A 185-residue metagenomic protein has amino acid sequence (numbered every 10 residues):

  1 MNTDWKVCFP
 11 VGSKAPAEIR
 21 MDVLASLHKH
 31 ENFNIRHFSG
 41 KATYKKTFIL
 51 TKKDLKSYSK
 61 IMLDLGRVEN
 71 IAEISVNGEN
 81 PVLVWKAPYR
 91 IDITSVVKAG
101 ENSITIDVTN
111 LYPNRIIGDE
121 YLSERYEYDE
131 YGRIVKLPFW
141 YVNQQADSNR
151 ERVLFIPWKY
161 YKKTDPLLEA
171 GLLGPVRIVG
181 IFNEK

Functional and structural regions predicted by a protein language model:
M1, Y44, N70, A87 (+1 more regions): Residues that flank catalytic or metal-binding motifs in active/ligand-binding sites
M1-S39, A99-K185: An acidic-aromatic loop/edge-strand motif
N2, K41-T43, Y58, K86 (+1 more regions): A general secondary-structure signal for short beta-strands and their flanking turns/coil in non-transmembrane regions
E31-N34, V76, N80: Flexible, membrane-facing loop/turn or short amphipathic-helix motifs that contact lipid bilayers or gate lipid-binding
F38-K52, Y89-I91: Short beta-strands within extracellular/lumenal beta-sheet-rich domains
F48, D54-N77, L83, I104-V108: Aromatic-lined ligand-binding clefts that engage carbohydrates, nucleic acids, or primary amines
P81-I91: Aromatic-rich membrane-interfacial microdomains
I93-V97: Short, flexible loop/turn segments at beta-strand junctions in immunoglobulin-like and fibronectin type III
